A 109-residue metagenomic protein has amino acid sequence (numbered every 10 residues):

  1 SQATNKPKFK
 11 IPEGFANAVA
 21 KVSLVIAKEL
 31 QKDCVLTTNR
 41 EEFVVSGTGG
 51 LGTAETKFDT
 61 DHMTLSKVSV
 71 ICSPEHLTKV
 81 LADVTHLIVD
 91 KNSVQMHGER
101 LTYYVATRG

Functional and structural regions predicted by a protein language model:
Q2-G109: DNA polymerase processivity clamps
